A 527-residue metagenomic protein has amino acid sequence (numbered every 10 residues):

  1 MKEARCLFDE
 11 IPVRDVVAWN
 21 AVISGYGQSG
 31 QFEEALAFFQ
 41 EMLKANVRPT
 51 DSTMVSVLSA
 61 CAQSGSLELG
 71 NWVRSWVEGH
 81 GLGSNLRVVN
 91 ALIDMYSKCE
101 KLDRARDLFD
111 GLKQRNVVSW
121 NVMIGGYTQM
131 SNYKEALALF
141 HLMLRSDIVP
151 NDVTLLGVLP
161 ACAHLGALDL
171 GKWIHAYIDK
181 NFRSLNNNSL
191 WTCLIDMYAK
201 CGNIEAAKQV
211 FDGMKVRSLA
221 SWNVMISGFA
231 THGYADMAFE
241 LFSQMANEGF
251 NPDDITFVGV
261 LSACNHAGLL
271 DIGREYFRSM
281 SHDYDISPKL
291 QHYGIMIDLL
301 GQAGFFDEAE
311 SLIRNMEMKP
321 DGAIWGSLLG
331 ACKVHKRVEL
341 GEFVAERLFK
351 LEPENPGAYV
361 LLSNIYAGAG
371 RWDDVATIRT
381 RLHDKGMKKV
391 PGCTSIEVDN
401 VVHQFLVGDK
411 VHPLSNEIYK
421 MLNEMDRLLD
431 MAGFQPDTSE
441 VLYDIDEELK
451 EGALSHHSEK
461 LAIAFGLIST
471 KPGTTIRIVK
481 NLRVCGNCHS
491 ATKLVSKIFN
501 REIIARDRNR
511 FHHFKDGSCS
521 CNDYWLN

Functional and structural regions predicted by a protein language model:
M1-N527: Terminal (and in a subset, N-terminal) low-complexity or junction segments at the ends of helical repeat RNA-binding
